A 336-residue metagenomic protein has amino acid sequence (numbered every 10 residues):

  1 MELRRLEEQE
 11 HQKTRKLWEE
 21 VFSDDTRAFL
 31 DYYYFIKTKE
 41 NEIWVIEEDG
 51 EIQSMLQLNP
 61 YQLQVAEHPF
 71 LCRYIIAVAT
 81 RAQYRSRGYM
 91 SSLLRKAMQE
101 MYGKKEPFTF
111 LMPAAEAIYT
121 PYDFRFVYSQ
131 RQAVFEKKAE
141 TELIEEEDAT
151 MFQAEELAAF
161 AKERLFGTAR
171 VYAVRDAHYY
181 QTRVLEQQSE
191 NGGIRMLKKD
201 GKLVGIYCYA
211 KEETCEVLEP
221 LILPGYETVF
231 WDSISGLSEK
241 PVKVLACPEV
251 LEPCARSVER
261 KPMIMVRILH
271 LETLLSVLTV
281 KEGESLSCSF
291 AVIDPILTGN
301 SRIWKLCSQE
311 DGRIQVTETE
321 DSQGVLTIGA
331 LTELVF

Functional and structural regions predicted by a protein language model:
M1-P60, E67-Y74, A139-H178, E212-C215: Short amphipathic alpha-helix that is part of the acyltransferase structural core
F70-A82, E213-P224: Conserved acetyl-CoA binding element of GNAT-fold acetyltransferases
Y84-K96, G225-S233: Conserved acetyl-CoA pyrophosphate-binding loop and the N-cap/start of the following alpha-helix in GNAT-like
L94, E100-P113, S238-E249: Conserved GNAT acetyl-CoA-binding A-motif
M112-A115, Y122-D123: Glycine-rich, histidine-containing beta strand-loop boundary motifs that form or position
D123-E142, P220-T228, D232-F336: Active-site/acyl-donor-binding loops of N-acyltransferases
S129-S233, P248-V250, T279-E282: Amide-forming acyltransferase catalytic core, primarily the GNAT-like/NAT-type and related acyltransferase folds
